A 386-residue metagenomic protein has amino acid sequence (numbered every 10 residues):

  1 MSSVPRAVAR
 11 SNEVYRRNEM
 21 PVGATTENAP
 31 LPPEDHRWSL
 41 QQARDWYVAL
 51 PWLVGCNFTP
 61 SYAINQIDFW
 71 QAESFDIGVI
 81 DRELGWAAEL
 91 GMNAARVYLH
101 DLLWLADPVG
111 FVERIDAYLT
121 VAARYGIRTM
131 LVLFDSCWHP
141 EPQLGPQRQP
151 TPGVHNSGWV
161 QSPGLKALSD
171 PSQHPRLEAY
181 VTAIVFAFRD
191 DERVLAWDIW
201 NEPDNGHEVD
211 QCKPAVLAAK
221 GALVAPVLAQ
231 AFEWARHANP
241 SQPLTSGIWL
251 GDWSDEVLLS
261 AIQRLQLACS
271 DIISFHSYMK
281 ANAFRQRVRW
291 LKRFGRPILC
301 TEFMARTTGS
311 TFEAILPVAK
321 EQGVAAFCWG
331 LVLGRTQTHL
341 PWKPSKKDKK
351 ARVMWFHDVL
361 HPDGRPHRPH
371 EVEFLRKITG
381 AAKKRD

Functional and structural regions predicted by a protein language model:
S2-S3: Serine residues within intrinsically disordered or low-complexity segments
R10-S270, H276, A281-A283, F294 (+7 more regions): Active-site mouth of glycoside hydrolases
R287: Conserved catalytic-core segment of NTP-binding enzymes
P341-S345: Short, surface-exposed amphipathic charged segments that create phosphate/polyanion-binding patches used for binding
K377-D386: Catalytic domains of carbohydrate-active enzymes that cleave complex glycans
